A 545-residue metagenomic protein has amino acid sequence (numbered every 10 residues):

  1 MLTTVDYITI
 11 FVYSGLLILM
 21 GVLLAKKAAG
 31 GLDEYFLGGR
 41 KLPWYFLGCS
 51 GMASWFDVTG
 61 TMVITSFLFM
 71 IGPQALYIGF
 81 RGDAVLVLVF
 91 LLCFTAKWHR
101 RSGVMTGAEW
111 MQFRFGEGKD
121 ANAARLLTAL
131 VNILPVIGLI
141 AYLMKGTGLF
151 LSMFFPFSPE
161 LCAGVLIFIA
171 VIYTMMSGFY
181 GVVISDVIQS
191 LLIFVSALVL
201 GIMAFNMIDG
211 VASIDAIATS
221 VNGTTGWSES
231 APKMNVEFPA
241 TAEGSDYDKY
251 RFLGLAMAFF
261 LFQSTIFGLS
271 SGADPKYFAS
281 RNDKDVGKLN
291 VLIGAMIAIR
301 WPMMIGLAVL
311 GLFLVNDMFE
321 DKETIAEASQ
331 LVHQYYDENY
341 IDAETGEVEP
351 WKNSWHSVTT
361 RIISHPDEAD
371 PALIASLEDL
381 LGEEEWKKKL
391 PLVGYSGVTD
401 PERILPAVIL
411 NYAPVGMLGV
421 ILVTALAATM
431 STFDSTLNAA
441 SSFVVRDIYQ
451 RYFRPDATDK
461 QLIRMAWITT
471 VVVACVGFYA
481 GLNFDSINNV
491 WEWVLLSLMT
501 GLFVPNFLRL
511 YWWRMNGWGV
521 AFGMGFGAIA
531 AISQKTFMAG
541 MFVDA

Functional and structural regions predicted by a protein language model:
M1-A545: Membrane-embedded helix-loop-helix hairpins and adjacent transmembrane boundary segments in multi-pass transporters
